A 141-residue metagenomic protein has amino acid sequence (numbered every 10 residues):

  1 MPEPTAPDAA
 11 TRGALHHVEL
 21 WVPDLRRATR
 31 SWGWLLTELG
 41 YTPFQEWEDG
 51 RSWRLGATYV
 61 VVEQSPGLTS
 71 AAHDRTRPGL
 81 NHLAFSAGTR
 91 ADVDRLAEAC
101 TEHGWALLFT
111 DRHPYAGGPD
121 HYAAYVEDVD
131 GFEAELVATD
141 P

Functional and structural regions predicted by a protein language model:
M1-T29, L83, D140: N-terminal beta-strand motif that seeds the catalytic metal site of vicinal oxygen chelate
P2-T11, T101-P141: Vicinal oxygen chelate
P4-A9, L55-G88, D92-R95: Long, continuous compositionally biased terminal/linker segments
R12, E19-Q64: Core segments of cupin and vicinal oxygen chelate
L15-P23, H73-A99, H121-E127: Vicinal oxygen chelate
T29-R30, D94, A134: Alpha-helical elements of the RecA-like P-loop NTPase motor core of helicases
S31-W34, L96-T101: Short amphipathic alpha-helices in soluble, non-transmembrane regions that often serve as interface/regulatory elements
S52-L55, A84, R90, C100-H103 (+2 more regions): A generic structural signal for ordered secondary structure
